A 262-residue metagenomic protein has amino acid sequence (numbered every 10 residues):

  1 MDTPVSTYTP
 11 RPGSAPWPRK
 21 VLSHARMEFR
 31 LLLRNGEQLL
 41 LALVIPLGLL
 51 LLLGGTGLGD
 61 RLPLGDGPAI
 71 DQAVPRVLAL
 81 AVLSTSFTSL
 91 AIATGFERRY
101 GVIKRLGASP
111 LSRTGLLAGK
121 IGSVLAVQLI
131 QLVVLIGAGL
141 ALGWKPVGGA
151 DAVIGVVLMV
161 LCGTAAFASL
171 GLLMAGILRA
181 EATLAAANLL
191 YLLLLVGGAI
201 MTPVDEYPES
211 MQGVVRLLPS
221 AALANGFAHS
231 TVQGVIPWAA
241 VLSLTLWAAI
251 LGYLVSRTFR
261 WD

Functional and structural regions predicted by a protein language model:
D2-I45: Aromatic- and glycine-rich beta-strand/loop motifs that create alpha-glucan
D2-Y8, L22, L53-G54, N225-D262: Alpha-helical transmembrane segments of multi-pass membrane transporters/translocases
L32, S86-L111: Transmembrane helix boundary and interhelical loop/hinge segments in multi-pass membrane proteins
L33-D60, D71-S89, I130, L190-V196 (+1 more regions): Hydrophobic alpha-helical transmembrane segments of multi-pass membrane transport/permease proteins
L52-G59, A175-L217, A221: Transmembrane helix segments
L64, G198-I250: Membrane-interfacial helix-loop-helix junctions in multi-pass membrane proteins
L64-A93, M159-A165, S169, G176: Hydrophobic alpha-helical transmembrane segments of membrane proteins
R113-A186, V235-T245, A249-Y253: Alpha-helical transmembrane segments and their short interhelical loops
